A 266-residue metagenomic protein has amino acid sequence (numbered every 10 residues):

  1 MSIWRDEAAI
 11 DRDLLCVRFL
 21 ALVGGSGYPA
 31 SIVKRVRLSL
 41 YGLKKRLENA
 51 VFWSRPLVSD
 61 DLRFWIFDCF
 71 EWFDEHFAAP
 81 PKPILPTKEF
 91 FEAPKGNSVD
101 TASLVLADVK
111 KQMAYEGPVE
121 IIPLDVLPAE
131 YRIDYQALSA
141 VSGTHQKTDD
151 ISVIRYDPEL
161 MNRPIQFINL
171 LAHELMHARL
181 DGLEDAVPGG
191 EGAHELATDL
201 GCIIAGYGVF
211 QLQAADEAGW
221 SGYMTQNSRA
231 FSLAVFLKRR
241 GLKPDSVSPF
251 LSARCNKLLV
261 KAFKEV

Functional and structural regions predicted by a protein language model:
I3-D6, C16-A93: Non-catalytic architectural context of zinc metalloproteases
D11-D13: Intrinsic-disorder-associated, low-complexity terminal segments enriched in Asp/Asn/His/Tyr and depleted of Lys/Arg
K45-F52, P56-F67, S221-V266: Pan-zinc metallopeptidase signature
E48-F67, Q136-I165, L171-A172: Charged, low-complexity intrinsically disordered tails and linkers
D74-D149, E159-I165: Auxiliary, metal-adjacent structural segments of Zn-dependent hydrolase domains
D157, M161, R179-A193: Short helix/strand-bridging catalytic loops that position acidic/His residues to coordinate divalent metals and engage
N169-L183: Active-site recognition of the HExxH zinc-binding catalytic motif
G190-Y223: Post-HExxH zinc-binding segment in Zn-dependent metallohydrolases
